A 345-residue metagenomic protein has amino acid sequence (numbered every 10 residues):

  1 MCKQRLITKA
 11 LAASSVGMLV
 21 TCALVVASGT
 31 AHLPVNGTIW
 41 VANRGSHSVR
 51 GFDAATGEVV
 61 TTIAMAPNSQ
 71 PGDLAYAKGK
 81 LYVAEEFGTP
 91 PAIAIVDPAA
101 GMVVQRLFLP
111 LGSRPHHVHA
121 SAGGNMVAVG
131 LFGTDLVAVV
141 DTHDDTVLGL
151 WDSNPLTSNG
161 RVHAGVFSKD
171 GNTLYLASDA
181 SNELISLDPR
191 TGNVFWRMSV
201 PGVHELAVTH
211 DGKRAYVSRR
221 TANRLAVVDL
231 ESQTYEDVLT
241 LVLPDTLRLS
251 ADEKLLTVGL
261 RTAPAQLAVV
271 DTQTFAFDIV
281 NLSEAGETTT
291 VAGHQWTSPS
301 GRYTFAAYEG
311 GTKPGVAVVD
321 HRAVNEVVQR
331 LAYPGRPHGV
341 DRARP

Functional and structural regions predicted by a protein language model:
K3-S15: Bacterial N-terminal signal peptides that target proteins for export
S14-P345: Predominantly soluble domains enriched in secretory-pathway, periplasmic, or organellar proteins
